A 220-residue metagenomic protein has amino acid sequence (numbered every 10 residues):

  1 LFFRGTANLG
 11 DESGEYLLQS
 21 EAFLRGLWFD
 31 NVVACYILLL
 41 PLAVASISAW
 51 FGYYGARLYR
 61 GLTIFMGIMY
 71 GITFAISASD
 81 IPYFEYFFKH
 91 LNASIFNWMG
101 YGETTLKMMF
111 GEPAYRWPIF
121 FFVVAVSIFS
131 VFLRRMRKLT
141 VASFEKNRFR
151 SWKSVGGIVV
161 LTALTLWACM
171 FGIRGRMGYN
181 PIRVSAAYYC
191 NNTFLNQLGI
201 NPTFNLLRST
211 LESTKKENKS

Functional and structural regions predicted by a protein language model:
L1-K215: Transmembrane and membrane-interface helices of multi-pass, inner-membrane envelope-modifying transferases
